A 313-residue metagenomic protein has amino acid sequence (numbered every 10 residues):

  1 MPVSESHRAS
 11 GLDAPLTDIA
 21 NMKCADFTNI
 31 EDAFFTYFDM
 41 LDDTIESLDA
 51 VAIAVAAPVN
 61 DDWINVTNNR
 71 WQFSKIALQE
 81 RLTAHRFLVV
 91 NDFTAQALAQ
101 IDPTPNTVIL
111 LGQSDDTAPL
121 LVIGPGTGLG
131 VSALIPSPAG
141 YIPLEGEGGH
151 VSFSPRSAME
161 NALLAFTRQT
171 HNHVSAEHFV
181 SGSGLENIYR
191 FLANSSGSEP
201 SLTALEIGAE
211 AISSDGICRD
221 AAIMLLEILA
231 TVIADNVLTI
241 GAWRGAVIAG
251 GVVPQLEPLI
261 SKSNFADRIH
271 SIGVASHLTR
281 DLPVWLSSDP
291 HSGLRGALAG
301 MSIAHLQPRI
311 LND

Functional and structural regions predicted by a protein language model:
M1-D42, E46, A162-D313: ATP-binding/phosphotransfer module of carbohydrate and carboxylate kinases, centering on a glycine-rich
F35, L88-L120: Conserved phosphate-binding catalytic cores of ATP/NTP-utilizing and phosphoryl-transfer enzymes
D42-V89, L98-T107, P254-P258: Short beta-strand-loop/turn "lid" adjacent to the catalytic site in phosphate-handling enzymes
L48-A52, L88, L120-G124, G245-V247 (+1 more regions): Short glycine-aspartate micro-motif
V55-A56, D92-F93, P125-T127: Fold-independent oxyanion-binding glycine-rich loops and adjacent beta-strand/coil segments at enzyme active sites
P58-N60, G128-S132, N187, Q255: Short, acidic Gly/Pro/Ser/Thr-rich loop/turn segments
T83-H85, D116-L120, A242-W243, D281-L282: Short coil/turn connectors at secondary-structure junctions
T107, Q113-S175, F265-H270, V274: Glycine-rich phosphate-binding loop of actin/hexokinase-like ATP-binding domains
